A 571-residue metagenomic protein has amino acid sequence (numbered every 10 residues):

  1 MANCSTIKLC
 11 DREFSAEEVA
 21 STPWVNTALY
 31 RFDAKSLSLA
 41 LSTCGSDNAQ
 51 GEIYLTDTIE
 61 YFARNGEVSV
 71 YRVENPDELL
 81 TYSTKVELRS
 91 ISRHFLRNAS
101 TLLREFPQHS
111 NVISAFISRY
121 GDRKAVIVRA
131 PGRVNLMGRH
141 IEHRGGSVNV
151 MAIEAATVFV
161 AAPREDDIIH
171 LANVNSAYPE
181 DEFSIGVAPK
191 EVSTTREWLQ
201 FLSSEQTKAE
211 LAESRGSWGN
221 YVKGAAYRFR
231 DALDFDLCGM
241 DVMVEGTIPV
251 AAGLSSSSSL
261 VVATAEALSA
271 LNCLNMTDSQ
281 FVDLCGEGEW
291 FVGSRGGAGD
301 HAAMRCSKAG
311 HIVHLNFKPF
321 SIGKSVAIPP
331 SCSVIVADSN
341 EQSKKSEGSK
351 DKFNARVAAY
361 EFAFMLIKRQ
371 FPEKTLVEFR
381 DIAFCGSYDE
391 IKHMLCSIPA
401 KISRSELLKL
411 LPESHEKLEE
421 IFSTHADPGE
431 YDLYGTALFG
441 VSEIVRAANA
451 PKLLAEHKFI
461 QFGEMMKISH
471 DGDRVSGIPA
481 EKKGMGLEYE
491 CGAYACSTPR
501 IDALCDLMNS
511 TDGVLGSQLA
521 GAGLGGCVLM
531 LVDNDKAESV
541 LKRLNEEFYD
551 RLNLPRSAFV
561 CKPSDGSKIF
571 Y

Functional and structural regions predicted by a protein language model:
M1-A49, T56, A63-E67, V73: Conserved core of the sugar-phosphate nucleotidyltransferase
A16-R31, G45, L79, K324-S325 (+2 more regions): A short glycine-threonine-serine/GTX helix/turn-capping micro-motif
R97-R133, M137, V158-G216, H311-Q518 (+1 more regions): C-terminal nucleotide
V134, G138-E142, E245-A263, G513-L531: Glycine/serine-rich anion-binding loops at beta->alpha junctions that coordinate negatively charged ligand groups
A172, G239-G246, M276-G288, G463-I468 (+2 more regions): Beta-strand segments within the central parallel beta-sheet cores of soluble alpha/beta enzyme folds
F201-K208, A226-Y227, D234-I248: Glycine- and acidic-rich phosphate- and metal-coordinating loops
A232-G239, L268-L284, N534-E547, R551-L552: Phosphate-handling active-site elements
A252-N340: Fold-level recognition of mixed alpha/beta catalytic cores in primary-metabolism enzymes, strongest
